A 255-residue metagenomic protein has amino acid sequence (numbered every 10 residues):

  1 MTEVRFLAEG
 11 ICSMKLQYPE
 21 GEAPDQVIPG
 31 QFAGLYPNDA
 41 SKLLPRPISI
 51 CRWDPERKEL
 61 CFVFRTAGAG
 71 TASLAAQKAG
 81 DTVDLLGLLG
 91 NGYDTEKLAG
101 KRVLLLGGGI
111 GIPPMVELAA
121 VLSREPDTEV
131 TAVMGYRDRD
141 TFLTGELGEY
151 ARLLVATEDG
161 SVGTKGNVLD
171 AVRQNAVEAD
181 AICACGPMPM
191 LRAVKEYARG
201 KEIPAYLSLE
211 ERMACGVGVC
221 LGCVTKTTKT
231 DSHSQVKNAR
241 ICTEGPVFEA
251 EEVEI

Functional and structural regions predicted by a protein language model:
M1-A79: Ferredoxin-reductase
E3, R52, V155-T157, L207 (+1 more regions): Structural signal for conserved beta-strand scaffold positions within catalytic alpha/beta enzyme cores
A69-R212: FNR/FR-type flavoprotein reductase catalytic core
P114, M188, E210-P246: Local cysteine-cluster metal-coordination motifs and their immediate loop/turn environment, predominantly Fe-S cluster
Y197, K201, V217-G218, P246-I255: Nucleotide-activated chemistry modules centered on ATP-dependent adenylation/adenylyltransferase
